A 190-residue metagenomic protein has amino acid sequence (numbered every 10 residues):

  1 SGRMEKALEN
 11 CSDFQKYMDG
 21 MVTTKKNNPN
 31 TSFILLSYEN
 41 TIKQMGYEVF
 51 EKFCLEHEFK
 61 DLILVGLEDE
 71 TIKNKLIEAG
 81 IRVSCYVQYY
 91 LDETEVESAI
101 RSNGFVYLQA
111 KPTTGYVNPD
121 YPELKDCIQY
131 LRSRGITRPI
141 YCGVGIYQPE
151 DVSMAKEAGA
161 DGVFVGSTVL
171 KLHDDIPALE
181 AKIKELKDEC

Functional and structural regions predicted by a protein language model:
S1-I34, K75-L91, Y121-C142, I146-Q148 (+1 more regions): Alpha-helix-loop-beta-strand connector modules within alpha/beta enzyme cores
Y17-L55, L67-K75: N-terminal active-site wall of soluble small-molecule enzyme domains
M21, E51, K73, V96 (+2 more regions): Generic hydrophobic/aromatic pocket-lining and core-packing "Φ" positions
L36-T41, L67, Y86-Q88, K111-T113 (+2 more regions): Active-site beta-loop-alpha junctions enriched in small/polar residues
E48, L91-R101, R134, C142 (+1 more regions): Catalytic cores of alpha/beta
H57-E58, A79-G80, R101-S102, I136 (+1 more regions): Short, structured coil segments at secondary-structure junctions
H57-T71, Y107-Y116, K156-L179: Glycine-rich phosphate-binding active-site loops on the catalytic face of alpha/beta enzymes
E95-R132, L172-D174: Glycine/Thr-rich beta-alpha phosphate-binding loop at enzyme active sites
